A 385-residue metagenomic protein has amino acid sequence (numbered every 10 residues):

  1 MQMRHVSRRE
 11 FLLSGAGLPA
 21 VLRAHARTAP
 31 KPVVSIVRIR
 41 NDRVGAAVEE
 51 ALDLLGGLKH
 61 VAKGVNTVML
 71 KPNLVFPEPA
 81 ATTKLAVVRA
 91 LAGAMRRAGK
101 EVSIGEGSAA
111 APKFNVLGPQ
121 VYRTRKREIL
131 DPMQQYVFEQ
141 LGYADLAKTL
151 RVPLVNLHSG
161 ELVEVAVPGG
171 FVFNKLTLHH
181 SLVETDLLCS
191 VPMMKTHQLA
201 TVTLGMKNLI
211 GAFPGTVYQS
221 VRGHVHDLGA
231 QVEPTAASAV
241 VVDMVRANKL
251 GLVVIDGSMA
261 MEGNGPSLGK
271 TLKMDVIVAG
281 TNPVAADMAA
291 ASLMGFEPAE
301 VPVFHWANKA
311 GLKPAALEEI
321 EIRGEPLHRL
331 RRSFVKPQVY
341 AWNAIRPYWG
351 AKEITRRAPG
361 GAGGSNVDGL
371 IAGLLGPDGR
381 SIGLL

Functional and structural regions predicted by a protein language model:
Q2-L385: N-terminal and secondary-structure boundary signal
